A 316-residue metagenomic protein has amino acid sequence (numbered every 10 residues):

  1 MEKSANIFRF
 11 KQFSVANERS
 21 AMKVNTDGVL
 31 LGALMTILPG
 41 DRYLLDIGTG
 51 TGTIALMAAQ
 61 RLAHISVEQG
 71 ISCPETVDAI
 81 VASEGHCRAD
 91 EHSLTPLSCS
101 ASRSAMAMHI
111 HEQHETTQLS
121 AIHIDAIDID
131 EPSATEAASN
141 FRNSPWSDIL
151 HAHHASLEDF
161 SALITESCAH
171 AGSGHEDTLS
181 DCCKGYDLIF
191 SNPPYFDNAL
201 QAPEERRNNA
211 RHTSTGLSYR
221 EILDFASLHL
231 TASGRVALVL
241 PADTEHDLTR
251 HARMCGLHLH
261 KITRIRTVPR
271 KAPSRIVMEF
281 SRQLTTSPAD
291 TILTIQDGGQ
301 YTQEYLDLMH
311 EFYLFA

Functional and structural regions predicted by a protein language model:
E2-P39: Class I SAM-dependent transferase core
S20, V24, G216-P273: Conserved Class I SAM-dependent methyltransferase catalytic core
D41-G48: Conserved class I S-adenosyl-L-methionine
G52, L56: Glycine-rich SAM-binding Motif I of class I
H123-D128: Conserved SAM-binding motif I beta-strand of class I
A138-G172, E176-L179: S-adenosyl-L-methionine
P193-E221: Mobile active-site "lid"/loop adjacent to the S-adenosyl-L-methionine
A272-A316: SAM/dcSAM-binding transferase cores
